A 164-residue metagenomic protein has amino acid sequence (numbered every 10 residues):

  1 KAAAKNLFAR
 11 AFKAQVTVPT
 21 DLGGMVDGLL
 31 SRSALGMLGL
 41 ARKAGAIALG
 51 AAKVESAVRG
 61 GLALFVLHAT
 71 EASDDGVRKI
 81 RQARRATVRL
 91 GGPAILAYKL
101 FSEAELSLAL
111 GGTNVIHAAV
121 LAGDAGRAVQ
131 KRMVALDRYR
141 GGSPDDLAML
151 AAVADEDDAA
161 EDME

Functional and structural regions predicted by a protein language model:
K1-L67: Extended interfacial segments that mediate partner engagement and assembly in macromolecular machines
A52, T70-A72, F101-E103: Short, ordered loop/turn segments at secondary-structure junctions
S56-V58, D74-V77: Short acidic/glycine-rich loop or secondary-structure boundary segments that cap or lie
G61-L64, P93-I95, N114: Short glycine-/polar-rich loops that comprise or flank the Walker A/P-loop and associated switch/sensor motifs
V77-R85: Short Gly/Thr/Asp-enriched flexible loops that form oxyanion-binding sites at enzyme active sites
R84-P93: Arginine/glycine-rich "motif VI" loop of SF2 helicases in the C-terminal RecA-like domain
A97-A151: Helix-rich interaction surfaces within compact, conserved domain-sized segments that mediate assembly or partner
D146-E164: Charge-patterned, long linear interaction tracts outside catalytic cores
